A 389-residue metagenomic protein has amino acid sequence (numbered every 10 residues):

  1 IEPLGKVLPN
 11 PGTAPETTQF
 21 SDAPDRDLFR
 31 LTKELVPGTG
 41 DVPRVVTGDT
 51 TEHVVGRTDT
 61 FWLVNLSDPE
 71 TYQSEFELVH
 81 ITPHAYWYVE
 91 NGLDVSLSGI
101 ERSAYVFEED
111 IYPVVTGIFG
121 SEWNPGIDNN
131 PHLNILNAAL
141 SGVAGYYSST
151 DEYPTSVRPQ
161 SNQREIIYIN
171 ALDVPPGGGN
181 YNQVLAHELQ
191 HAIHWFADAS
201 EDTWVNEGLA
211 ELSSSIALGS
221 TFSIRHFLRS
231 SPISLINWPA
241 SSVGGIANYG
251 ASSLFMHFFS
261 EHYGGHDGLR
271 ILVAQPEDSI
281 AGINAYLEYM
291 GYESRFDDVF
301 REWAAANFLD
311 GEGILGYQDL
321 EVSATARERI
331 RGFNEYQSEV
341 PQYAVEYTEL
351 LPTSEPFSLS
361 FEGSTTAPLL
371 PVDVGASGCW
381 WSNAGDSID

Functional and structural regions predicted by a protein language model:
I1-F76, S338-D389: N-terminal low-structure segments adjacent to metalloprotease catalytic domains across cellular compartments
V46-F76, Q183, E188-A217: Long, acidic, intrinsically disordered low-complexity segments
Y72-N91, A274-E277: Short, compositionally biased low-complexity segments
I81, N248-G250, T353: Solvent-exposed loop and beta-edge segments used for protein-protein assembly and interaction
I81-D202, L209, S213, G219-F222 (+1 more regions): Juxtacatalytic substrate-recognition/specificity segment
W87, I135, I169, H187 (+6 more regions): Generic structural hydrophobic/aromatic packing signal, biased to beta-strands
T150, S156-N162, G179, Q183 (+2 more regions): Acidic/His/Gly-enriched intrinsically disordered linker/tail segments that often contain short helix/coil "MoRF-like"
D278-D389: Beta/coil-rich, acidic/histidine-enriched accessory regions frequently appended to metallopeptidases
